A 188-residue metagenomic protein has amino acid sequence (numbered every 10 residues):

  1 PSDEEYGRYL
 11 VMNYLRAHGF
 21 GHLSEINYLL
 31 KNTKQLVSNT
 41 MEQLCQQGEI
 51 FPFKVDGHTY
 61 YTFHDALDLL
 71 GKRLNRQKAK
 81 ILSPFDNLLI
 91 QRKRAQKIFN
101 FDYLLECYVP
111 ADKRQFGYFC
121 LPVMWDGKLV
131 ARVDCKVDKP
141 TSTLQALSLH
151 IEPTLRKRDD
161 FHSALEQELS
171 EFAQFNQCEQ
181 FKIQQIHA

Functional and structural regions predicted by a protein language model:
P1-A188: Long, charged, low-complexity, helical-prone intrinsically disordered regions
